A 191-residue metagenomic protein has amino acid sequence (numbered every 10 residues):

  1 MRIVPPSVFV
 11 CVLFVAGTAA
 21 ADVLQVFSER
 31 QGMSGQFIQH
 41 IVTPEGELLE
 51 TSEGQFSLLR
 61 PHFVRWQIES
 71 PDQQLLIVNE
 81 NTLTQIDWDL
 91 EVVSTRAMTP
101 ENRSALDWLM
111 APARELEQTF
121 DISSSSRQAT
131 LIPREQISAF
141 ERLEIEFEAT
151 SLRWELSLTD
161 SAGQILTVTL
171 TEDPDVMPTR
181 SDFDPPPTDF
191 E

Functional and structural regions predicted by a protein language model:
M1-F9: Bacterial N-terminal signal peptides that target proteins for export
V15-T18: N-terminal signal peptide c-region/cleavage motif recognized by signal peptidases
D22-T43, E47-L49, I86-E141: Flexible, processing/modification-adjacent segments and terminal tails in exported/periplasmic/extracellular proteins
R30-G32, T51-E53, P61, P71 (+5 more regions): Extracytoplasmic
M33-Q39, S52-F56, V64-W66, L156: One face of beta-strands
Q39-T43, R60-H62, S70-D72, P133-E135 (+2 more regions): Short, well-ordered turn and helix-capping elements at secondary-structure junctions
Q55-A105, L166-T167: An acidic-aromatic
S94, E117-Q118, S123-E191: Gly/Pro-enriched, hydrophobic low-complexity segments that function as extracytoplasmic propeptides/linkers
